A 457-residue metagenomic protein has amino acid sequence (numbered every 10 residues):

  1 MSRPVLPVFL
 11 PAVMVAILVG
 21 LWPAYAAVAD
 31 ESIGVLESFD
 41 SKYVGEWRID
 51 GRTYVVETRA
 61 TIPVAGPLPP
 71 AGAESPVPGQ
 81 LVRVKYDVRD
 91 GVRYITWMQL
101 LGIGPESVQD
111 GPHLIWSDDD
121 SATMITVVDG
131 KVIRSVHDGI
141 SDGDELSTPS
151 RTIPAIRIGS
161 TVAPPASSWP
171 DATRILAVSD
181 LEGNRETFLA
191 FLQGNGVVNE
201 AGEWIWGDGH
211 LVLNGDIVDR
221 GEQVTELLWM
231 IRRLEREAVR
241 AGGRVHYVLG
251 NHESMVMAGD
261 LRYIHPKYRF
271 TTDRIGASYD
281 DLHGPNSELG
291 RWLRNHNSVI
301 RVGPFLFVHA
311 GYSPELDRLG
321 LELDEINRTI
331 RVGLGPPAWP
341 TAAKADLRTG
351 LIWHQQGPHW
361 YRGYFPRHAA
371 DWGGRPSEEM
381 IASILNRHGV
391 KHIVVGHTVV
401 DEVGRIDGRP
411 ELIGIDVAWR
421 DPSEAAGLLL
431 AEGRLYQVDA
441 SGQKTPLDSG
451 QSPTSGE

Functional and structural regions predicted by a protein language model:
S2-G104: Short, flexible, surface-exposed loop segments at domain boundaries
V28-A29, L101-E457: Feature recognizes metal-dependent phosphohydrolase scaffolds
